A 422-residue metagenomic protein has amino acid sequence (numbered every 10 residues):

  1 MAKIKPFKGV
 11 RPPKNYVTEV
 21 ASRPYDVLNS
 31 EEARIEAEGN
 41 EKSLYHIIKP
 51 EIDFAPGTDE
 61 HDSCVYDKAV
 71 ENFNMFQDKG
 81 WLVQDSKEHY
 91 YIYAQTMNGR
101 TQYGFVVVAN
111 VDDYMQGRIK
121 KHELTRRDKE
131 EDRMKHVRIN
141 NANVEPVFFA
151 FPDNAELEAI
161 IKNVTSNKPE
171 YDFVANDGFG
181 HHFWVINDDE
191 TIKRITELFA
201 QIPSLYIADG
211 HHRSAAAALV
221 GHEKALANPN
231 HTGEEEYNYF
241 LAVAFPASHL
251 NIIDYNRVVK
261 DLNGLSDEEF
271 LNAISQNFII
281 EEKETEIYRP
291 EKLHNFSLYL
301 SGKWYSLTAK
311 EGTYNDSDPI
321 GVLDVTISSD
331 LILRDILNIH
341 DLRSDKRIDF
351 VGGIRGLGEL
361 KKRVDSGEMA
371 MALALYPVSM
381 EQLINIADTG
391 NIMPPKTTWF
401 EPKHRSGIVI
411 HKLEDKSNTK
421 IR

Functional and structural regions predicted by a protein language model:
M1-R422: Surface-exposed, charge/polar-rich loops and edge strands
